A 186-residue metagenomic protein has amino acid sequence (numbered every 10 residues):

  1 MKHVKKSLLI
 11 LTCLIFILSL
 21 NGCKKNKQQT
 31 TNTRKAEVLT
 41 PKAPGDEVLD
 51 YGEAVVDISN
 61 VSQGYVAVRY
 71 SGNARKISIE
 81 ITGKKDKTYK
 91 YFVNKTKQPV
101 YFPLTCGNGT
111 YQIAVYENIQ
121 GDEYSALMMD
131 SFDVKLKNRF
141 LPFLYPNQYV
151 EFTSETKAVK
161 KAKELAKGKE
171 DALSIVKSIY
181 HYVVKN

Functional and structural regions predicted by a protein language model:
M1-L9: Bacterial N-terminal signal peptides that target proteins for export
S19-G22: C-terminal motif of bacterial Sec signal peptides marking the signal peptidase cleavage site
N26-V134: Beta-strand-enriched, solvent-exposed domains that form extended recognition/catalytic surfaces
V38-P41, R139, F143: Compositionally biased, intrinsically disordered/low-complexity regions enriched for serine, proline and threonine
F140-N186: Secondary-structure boundary elements
